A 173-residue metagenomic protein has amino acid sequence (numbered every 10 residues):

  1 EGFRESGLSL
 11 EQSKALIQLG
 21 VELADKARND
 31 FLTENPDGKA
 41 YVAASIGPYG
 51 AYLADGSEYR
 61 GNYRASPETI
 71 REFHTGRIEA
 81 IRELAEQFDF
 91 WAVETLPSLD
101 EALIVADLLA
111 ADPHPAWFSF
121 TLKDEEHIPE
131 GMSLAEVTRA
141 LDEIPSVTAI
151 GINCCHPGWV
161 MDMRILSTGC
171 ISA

Functional and structural regions predicted by a protein language model:
E1-A173: Domain-level signal for soluble alpha/beta catalytic cores
